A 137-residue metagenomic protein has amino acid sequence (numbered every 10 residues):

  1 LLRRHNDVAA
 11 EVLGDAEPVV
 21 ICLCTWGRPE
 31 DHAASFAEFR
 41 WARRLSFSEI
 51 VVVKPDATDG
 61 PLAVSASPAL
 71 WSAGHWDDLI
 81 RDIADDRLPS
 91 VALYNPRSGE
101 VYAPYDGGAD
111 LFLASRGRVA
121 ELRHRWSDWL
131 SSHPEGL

Functional and structural regions predicted by a protein language model:
L1-D85: Extended, low-hydrophobicity segments enriched in charged/polar residues
D7-G14, D85-L88, H124-S131, E135: Generic surface-pattern signal
P68-D110: Amphipathic protein-protein interaction modules
L93-L137: Alpha-helical oligomerization segments
